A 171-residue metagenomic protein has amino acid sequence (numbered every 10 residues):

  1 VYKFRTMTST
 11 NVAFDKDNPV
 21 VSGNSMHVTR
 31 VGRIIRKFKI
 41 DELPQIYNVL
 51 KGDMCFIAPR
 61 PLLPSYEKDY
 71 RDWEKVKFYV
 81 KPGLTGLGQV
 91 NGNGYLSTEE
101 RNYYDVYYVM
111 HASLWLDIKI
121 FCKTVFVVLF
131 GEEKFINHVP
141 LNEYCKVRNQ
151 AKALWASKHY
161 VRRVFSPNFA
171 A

Functional and structural regions predicted by a protein language model:
V1-A171: Conserved small/aromatic sequence motifs within transmembrane helices
